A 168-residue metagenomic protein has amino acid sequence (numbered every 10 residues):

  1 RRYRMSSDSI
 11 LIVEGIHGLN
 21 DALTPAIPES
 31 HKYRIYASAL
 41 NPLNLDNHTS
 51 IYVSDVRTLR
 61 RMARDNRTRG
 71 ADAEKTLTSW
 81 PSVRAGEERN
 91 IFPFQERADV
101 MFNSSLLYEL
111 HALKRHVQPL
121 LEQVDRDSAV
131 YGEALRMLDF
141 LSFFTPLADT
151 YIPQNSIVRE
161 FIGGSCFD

Functional and structural regions predicted by a protein language model:
R1-L11, A71-W80: ATP-dependent small-molecule kinase phosphotransfer cores that center on conserved nucleotide phosphate-binding segments
I10-E14, Y36: Structural recognition of the conserved hydrophobic beta-strand(s) that form the central parallel beta-sheet of P-loop
I16-L19: Short beta->alpha connector loops
D21-D168: Conserved NTP phosphate-binding and transfer environment spanning the P-loop NTPase/kinase superfamily
